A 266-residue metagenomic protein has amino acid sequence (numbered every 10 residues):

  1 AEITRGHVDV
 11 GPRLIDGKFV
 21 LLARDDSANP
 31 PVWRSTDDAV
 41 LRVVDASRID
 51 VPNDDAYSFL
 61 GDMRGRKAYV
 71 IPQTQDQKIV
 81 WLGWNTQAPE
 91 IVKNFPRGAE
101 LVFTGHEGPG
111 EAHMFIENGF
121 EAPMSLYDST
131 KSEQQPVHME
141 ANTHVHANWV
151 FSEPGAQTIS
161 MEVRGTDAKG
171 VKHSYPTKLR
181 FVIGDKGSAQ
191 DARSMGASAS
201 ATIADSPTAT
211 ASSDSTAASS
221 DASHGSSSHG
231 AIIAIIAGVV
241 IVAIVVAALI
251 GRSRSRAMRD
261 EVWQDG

Functional and structural regions predicted by a protein language model:
E2, R13, D221, S226 (+2 more regions): Compositionally biased, low-complexity repeat tracts
E2-S206: Soluble mature domains adjacent to a membrane tether on cell-surface and organelle-surface proteins
D205-V239, L249: Extracellular Ser/Thr-rich, low-complexity/disordered mucin-like segments
A234-G266: C-terminal membrane-anchoring or membrane-association module
